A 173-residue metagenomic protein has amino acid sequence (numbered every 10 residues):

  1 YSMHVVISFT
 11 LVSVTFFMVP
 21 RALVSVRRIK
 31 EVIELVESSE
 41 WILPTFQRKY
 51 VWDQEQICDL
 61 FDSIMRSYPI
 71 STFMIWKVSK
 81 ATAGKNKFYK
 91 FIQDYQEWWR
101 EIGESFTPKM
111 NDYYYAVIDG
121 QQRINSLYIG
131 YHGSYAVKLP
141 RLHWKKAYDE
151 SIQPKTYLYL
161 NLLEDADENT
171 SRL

Functional and structural regions predicted by a protein language model:
Y1, F9, F16-F17: Aromatic (phenylalanine/tyrosine) cluster motif
F16-Q54, C58-L173: Basic- and aromatic-enriched surface patches that contact anionic nucleotides/nucleic acids
